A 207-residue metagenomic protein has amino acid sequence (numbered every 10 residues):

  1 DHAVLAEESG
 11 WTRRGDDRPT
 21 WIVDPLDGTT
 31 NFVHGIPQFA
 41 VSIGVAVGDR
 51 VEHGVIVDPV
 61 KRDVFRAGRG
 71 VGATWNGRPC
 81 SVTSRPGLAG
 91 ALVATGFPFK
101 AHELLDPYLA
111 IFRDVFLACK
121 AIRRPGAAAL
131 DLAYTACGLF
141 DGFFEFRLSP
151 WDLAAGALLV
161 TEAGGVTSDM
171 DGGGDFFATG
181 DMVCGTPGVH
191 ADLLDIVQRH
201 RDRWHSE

Functional and structural regions predicted by a protein language model:
D1-G48, V55: Flexible, acidic active-site loops/lids enriched in D/E/S/T/G that coordinate Mg2+ and/or position polar
A3, E7-S9, G164-D181, T186: Acidic, metal-binding active-site segment of PIN/NYN-like and related structure-specific nucleases
G15-P19, L88, A136-L139, F177-T179: A short, glycine/Asx- and small/polar-enriched loop/turn that sits immediately N-terminal to a beta-strand
T29, D58, V160: Conserved G/P- and acidic residue-centered "switch" motifs that form tight phosphate/ATP-binding loops in soluble
I43-L132, T179-E207: Acidic beta-strand-loop-alpha-helix segment within the catalytic core of divalent metal-dependent phosphate-processing
A133-A136, A157-E162: Hydrophobic residues within well-ordered alpha-helices
C137-G142, G165-V166: Alpha-to-beta junction loops
D141-P150: Active-site neighborhoods of divalent-metal-dependent phosphate/nucleic-acid chemistry enzymes
